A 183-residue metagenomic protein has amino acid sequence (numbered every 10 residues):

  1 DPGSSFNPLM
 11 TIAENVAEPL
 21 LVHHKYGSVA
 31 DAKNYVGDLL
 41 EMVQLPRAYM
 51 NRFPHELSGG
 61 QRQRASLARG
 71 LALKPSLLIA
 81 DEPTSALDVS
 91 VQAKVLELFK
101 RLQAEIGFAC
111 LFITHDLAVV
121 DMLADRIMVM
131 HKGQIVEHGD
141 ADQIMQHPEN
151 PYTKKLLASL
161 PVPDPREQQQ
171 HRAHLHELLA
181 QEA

Functional and structural regions predicted by a protein language model:
V16, L67, V95: Hydrophobic anchor residue at the start of the ABC signature
A30-A48, L157-A158: Conserved ABC ATPase "signature" region
F53-L57, Q61: Conserved ABC ATPase signature
A72-S76: A short, proline-enriched helix->beta-strand linker immediately N-terminal to the Walker B motif in ABC-type P-loop
V120-M122: A short, surface-exposed alpha-helical micro-motif characterized by mixed small hydrophobic and charged/polar residues
H138-G139, H147: ABC ATPase "signature
